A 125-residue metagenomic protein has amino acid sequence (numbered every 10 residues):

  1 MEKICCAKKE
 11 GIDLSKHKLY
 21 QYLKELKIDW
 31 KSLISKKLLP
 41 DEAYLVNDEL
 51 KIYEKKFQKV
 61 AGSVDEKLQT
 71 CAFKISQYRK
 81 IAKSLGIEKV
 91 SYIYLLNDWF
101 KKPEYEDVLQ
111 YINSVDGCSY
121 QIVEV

Functional and structural regions predicted by a protein language model:
M1-N47: Active-site metal-binding core of divalent-cation-utilizing nuclease and nuclease-like domains
C5-C6, C71, C118: Generic recognition of cysteine residues
L14, K89, S119-Y120: Residue-level detector of short coil/turn "hinge" positions at structural boundaries
L19, N97, V125: Active-site beta-loop-alpha junctions enriched in small/polar residues
L45-E49, V123-V125: Generic structural signal for short, solvent-exposed loop/turn connectors between secondary structure elements
L50, F57-Y111: Catalytic cores of nucleic-acid endonucleases
L109-V125: Charged, structured surface patches that assemble and position nucleic-acid processing machinery
